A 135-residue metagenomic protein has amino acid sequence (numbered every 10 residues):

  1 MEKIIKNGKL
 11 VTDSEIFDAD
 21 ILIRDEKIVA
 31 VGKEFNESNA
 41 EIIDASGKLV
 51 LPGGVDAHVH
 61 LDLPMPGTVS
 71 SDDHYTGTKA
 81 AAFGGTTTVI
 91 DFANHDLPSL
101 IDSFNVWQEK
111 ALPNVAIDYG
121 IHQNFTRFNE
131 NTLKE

Functional and structural regions predicted by a protein language model:
M1-I4, K9-P52: Histidine-rich, glycine-flanked metal-binding segment
V11, F17, G67, D96-L97 (+1 more regions): Short strand->helix junction
S38-N39, S70, V115, I121: Glycine-rich, flexible loop/turn motifs
A45-N114: Metal-associated gating/positioning segment near the N- to mid-region
Q108-E135: Metal-coordinating catalytic core of metallo-dependent amide/deamination hydrolases
